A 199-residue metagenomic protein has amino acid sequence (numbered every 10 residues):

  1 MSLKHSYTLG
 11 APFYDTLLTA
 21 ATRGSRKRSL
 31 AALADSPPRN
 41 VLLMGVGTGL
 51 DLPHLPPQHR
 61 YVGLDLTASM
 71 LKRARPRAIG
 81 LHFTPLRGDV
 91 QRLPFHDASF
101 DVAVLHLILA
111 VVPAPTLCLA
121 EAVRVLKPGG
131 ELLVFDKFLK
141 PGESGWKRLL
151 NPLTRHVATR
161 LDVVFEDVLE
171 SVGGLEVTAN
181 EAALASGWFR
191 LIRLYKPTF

Functional and structural regions predicted by a protein language model:
M1-P37, L50-D51, R73, W146-N151: Conserved class I S-adenosyl-L-methionine
L18-A20, L133-R190: C-terminal alpha-helical "lid/dimerization" subdomain adjacent to the S-adenosyl-L-methionine
N40-R92: Class I SAM-dependent methyltransferase SAM/SAH-binding core
Y61, L132-L133: A short hydrophobic/small-residue beta-strand
Q91-A103: A short acidic, Gly/Pro-enriched loop at the edge of an enzyme's catalytic core that lines a small-molecule cofactor
V102-A114: A short SAM/SAH-binding and catalytic strip from SAM-dependent methyltransferases
T116-P128: A short glycine-rich, Lys/Arg-flanked "PGG" loop and its adjoining helix->strand segment in the class I
L191-F199: C-terminal lobe and adjacent flexible extensions of AdoMet/dcAdoMet transferase-like proteins
